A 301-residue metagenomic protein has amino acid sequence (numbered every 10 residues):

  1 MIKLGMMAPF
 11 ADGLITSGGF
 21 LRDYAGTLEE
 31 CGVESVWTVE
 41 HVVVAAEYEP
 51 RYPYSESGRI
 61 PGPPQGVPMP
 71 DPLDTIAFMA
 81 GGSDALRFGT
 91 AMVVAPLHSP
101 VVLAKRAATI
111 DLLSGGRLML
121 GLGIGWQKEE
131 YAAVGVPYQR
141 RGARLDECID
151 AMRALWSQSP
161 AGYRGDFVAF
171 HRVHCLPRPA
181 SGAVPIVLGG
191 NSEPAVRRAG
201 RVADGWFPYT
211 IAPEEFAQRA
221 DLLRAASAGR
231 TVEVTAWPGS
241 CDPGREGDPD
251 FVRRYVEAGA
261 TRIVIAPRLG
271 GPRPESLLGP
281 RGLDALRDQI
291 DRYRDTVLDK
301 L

Functional and structural regions predicted by a protein language model:
M1-L301: Active-site-adjacent structural elements that line small-molecule/cofactor binding pockets in enzymes
